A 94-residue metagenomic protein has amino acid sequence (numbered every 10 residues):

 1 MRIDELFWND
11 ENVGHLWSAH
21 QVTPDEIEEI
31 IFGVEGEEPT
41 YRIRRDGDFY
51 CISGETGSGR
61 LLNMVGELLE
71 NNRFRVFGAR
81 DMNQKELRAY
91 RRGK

Functional and structural regions predicted by a protein language model:
M1-K94: Ribonuclease/tRNase effector modules and their secretory precursors
